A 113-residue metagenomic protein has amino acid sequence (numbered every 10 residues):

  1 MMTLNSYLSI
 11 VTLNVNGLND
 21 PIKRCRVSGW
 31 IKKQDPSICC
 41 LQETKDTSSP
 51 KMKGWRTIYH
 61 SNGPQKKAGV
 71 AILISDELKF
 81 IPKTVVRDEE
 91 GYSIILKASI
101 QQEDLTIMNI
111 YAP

Functional and structural regions predicted by a protein language model:
M1-P113: A shared catalytic/ligand-binding motif for oxyanion handling
